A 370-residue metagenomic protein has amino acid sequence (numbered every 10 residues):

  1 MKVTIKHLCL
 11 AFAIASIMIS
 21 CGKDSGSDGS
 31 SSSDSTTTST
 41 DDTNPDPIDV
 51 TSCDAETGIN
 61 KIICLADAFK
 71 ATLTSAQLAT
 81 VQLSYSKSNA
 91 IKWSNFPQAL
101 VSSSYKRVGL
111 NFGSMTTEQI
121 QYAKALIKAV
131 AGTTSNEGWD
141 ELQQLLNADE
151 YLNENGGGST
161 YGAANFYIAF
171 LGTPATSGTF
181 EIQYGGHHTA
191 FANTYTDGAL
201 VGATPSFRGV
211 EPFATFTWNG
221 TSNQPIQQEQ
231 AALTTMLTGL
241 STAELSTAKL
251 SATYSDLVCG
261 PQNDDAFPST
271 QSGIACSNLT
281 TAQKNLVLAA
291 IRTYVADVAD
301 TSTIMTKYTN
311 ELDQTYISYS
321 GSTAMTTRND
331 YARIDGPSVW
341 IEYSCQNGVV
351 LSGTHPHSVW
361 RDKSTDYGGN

Functional and structural regions predicted by a protein language model:
M1-C9: Bacterial N-terminal signal peptides that target proteins for export
I17-S20: C-terminal motif of bacterial Sec signal peptides marking the signal peptidase cleavage site
G22-D24: Long, low-complexity intrinsically disordered regions enriched in Ser/Thr, Asp/Glu, Pro/Gly
G26, S30-S33, T37-N370: A cross-kingdom marker for long, charged
